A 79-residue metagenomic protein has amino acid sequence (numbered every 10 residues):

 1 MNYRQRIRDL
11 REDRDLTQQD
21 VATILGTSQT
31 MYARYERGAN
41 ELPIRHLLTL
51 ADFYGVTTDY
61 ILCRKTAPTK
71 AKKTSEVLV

Functional and structural regions predicted by a protein language model:
M1-Q5, T69-A71: A detector for short, charged/polar N-terminal pre-domain segments
Q5-I24, T49: Short basic helix-loop element that most often maps to the first helix and adjoining turn of HTH DNA-binding modules
I7, V21-A22, Y32-Y35, I61: Conserved hydrophobic/aromatic packing and binding residues within compact polymer-binding modules
D13, L62-V79: Short, charged recognition helix plus adjacent turn of helix-turn-helix-like nucleic-acid-binding domains
L25-E41: Recognition helix of helix-turn-helix/homeodomain-like DNA-binding domains that insert into the DNA major groove
G26, R45-Y60: DNA major-groove recognition helix of helix-turn-helix/homeodomain DNA-binding modules
E36, Y54, L62-K65: DNA major-groove recognition helix of helix-turn-helix
